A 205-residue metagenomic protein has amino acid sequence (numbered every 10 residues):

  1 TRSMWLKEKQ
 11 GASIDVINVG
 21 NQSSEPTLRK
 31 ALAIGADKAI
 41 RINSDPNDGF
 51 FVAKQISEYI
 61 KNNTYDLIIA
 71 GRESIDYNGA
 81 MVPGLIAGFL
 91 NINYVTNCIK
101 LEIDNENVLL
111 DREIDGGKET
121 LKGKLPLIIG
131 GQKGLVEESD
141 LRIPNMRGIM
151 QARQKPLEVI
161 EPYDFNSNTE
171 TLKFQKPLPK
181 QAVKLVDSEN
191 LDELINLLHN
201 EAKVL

Functional and structural regions predicted by a protein language model:
T1-L205: N-terminal glycine-rich FAD/FM-binding segment characteristic of electron-transfer flavoproteins
